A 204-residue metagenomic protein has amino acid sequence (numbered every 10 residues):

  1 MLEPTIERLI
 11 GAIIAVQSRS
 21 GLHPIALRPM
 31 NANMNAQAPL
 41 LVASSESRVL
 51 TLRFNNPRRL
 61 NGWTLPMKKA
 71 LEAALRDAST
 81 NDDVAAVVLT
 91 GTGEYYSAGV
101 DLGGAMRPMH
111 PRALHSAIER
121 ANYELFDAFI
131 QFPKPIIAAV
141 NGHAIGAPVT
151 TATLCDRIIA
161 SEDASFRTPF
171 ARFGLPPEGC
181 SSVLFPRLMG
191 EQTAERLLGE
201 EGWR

Functional and structural regions predicted by a protein language model:
M1-I10: Extreme N-terminal basic, low-complexity initiation segments that serve as generic localization/processing leaders
L2, A15-I25: N-terminal mitochondrial targeting presequence
G21, L27-T92, D127: Conserved CoA-thioester-binding segment of acyl-CoA-metabolizing enzymes
L41, A128-R204: Crotonase-fold acyl-CoA enzyme core
P57-L60, E94, G99, D163-P169 (+1 more regions): A short, glycine- and basic residue-enriched loop/turn that sits immediately adjacent to a domain's principal
M67-A70, I118-A121, T151: Hydrophobic alpha-helical membrane-association signature
L89, D101, T151-T153: Hydrophobic/aromatic residues within transmembrane alpha-helices of multi-pass small-molecule transporters
G91-A128, A144, R172-G174: Glycine- (often His-adjacent) and acidic-residue-rich active-site loop that binds/positions the CoA thioester
